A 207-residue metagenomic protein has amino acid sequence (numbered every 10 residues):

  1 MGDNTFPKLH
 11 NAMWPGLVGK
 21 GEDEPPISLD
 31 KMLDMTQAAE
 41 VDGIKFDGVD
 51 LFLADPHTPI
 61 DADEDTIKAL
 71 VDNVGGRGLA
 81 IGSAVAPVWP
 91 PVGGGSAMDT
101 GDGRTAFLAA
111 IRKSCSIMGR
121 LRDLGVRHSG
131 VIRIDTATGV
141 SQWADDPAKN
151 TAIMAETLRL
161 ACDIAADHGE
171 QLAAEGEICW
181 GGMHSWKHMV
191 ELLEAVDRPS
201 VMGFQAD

Functional and structural regions predicted by a protein language model:
M1-H128, K149, R159-L160, A166 (+2 more regions): N-terminal pre-domain/capping segments
G48, A173-E175, F204-D207: Generic enzyme active-site microenvironment
P56-P59, P91, G139-S141, I178-G182: Short, small-residue-enriched loops and turns at beta-alpha junctions that line or gate enzyme active sites
I60-E64, W143, T151-A155, W180-S200: Distinct, well-ordered alpha-helical segments
C115-P147, H168-C179: Active-site groove signature of glycoside hydrolases
V140-L158, I164-A165: Active-site cleft segment of glycoside hydrolase catalytic domains centered on the general acid/base Glu
